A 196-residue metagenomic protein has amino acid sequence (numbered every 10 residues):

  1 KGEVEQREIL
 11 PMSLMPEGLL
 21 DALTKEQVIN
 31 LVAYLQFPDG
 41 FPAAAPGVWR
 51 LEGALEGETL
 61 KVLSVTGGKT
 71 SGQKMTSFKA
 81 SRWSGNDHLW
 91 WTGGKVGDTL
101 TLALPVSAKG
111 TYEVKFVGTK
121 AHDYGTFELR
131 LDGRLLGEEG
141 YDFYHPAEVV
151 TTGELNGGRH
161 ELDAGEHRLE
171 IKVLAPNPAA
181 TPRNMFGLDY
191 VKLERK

Functional and structural regions predicted by a protein language model:
K1-V48: Periplasmic c-type cytochrome electron-transfer domains
A44-K196: Extracytoplasmic
